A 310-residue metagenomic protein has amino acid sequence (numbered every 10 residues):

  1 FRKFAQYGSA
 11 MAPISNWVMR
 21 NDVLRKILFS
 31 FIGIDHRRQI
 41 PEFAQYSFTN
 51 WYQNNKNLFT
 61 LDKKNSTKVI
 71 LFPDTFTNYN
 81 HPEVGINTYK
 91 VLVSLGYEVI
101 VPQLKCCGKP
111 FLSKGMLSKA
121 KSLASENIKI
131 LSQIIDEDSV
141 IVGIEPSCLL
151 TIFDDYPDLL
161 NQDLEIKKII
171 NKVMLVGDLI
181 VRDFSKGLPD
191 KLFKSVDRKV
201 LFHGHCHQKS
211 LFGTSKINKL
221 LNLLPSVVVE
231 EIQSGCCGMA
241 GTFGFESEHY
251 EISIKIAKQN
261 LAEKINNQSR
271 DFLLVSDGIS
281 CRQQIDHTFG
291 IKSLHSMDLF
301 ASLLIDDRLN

Functional and structural regions predicted by a protein language model:
F1-N310: Iron-sulfur cluster-binding electron-transfer modules in prokaryotic oxidoreductases
